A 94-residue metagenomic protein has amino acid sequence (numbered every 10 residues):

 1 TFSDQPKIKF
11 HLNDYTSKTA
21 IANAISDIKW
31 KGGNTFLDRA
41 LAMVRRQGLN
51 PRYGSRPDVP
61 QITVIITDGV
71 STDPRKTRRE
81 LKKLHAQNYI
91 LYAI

Functional and structural regions predicted by a protein language model:
Q5-Q61, S71-K76, L91-I94: Von Willebrand factor
D68: Conserved acidic
R78-K82: Short amphipathic alpha-helical segments and helix-helix/interface helices
H85: Anion (oxyanion) recognition and catalysis
